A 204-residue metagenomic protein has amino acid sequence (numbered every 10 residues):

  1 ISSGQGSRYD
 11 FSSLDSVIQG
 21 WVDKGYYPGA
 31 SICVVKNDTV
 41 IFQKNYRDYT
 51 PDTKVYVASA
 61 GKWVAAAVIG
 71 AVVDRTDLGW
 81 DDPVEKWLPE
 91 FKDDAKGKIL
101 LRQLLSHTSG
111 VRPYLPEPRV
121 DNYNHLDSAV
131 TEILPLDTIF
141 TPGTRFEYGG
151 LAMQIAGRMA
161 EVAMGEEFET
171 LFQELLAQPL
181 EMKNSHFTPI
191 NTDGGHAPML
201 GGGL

Functional and structural regions predicted by a protein language model:
I1-R8: Bacterial Sec-dependent N-terminal signal peptides
F11, A60-A66, K98, Y148-M153 (+1 more regions): Short alpha-helical patches at coil-to-helix transitions and adjacent helical residues in well-structured domains
I18, I32, D38, V55-D81 (+1 more regions): Active-site SXXK
Q19-T50, W80, N122-Y123, K183: A short, well-structured edge-of-sheet supersecondary motif
Y26-Y27, Y49, D94-K98, N124-H125 (+2 more regions): Extracellular/periplasmic catalytic domains that process cell-envelope and extracellular macromolecules
Y49-P51, L136-P142, A152-Q154, D193-L200: Flexible glycine/proline-enriched surface loops and loop-helix/loop-strand junctions
Y56-A60, D74-R112, P116, P135 (+2 more regions): Active-site helix/loop module of the DD-peptidase/beta-lactamase fold, centered on the serine-lysine SxxK catalytic
